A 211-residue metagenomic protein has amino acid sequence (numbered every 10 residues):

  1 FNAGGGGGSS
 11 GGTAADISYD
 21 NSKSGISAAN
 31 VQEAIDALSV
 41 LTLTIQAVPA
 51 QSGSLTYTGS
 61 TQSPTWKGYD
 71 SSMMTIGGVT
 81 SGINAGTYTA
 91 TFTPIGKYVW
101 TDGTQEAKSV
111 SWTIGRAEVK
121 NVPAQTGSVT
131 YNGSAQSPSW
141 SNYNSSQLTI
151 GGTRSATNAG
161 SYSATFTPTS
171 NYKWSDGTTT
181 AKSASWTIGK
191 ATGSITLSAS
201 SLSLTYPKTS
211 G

Functional and structural regions predicted by a protein language model:
F1-T42: A signal for long, low-complexity, Ser/Thr/Asn-enriched, surface-exposed stalk/shaft and domain-boundary segments
L41-G211: Solvent-exposed beta-strand/loop surfaces, strongest in extracytoplasmic domains of secreted and cell-surface proteins
